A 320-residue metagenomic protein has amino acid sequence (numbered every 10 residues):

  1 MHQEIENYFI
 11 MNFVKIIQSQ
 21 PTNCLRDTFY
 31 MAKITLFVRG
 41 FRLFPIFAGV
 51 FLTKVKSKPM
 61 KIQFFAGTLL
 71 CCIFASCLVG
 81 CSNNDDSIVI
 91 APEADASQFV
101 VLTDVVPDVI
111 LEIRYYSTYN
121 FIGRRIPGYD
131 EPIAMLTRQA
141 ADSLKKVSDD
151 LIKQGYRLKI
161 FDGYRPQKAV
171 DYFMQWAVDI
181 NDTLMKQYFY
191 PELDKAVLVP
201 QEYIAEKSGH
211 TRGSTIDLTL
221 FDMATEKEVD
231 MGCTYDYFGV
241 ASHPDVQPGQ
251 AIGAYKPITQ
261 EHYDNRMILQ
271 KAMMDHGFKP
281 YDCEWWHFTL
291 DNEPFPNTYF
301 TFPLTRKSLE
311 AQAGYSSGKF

Functional and structural regions predicted by a protein language model:
Q3, Y8-F9, F13, C24-L25 (+3 more regions): Short hydrophobic targeting helices and cationic amphipathic motifs that mediate membrane/organellar targeting
E4-N7, N12, T22, C72 (+3 more regions): N-terminal hydrophobic alpha-helix used for membrane targeting or insertion
I10, Q20, A32-V38: Cationic, amphipathic, low-complexity segments that mediate targeting or membrane/lipid association
F37-I90: Bacterial Sec-dependent N-terminal signal peptides
I46, C81-G163, V170-C283, F295-F320: Extracytoplasmic cell-surface/polysaccharide-interacting catalytic and binding patches
F288: Conserved metal-phosphate-binding beta-hairpin within the catalytic cores of diverse ATP-dependent phosphoryl-transfer
N292: Short, Lys/Arg-enriched alpha-helical microdomains
